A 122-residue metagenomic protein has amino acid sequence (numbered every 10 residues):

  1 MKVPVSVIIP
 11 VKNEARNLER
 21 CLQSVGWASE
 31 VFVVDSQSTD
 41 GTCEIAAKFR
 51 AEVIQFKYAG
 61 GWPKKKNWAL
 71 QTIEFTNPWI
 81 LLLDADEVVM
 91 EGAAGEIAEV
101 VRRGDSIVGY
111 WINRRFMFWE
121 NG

Functional and structural regions predicted by a protein language model:
M1-S24: N-proximal low-complexity "stem/linker" segments adjacent to membrane-targeting elements
S24, D35-I45: A conserved acidic beta->alpha catalytic loop
W27, F49-R50: Short, structured coil segments at secondary-structure junctions
K57-K64, L70: A short, glycine-/small-residue-rich helix N-cap motif at loop->alpha-helix starts within glycosyltransferase
G60, A85-V89: Acidic metal-phosphate-binding loop of nucleotide-sugar-dependent transferases
N67-W79: Active-site nucleotide-sugar/metal-binding loop of Leloir-type enzymes
P78, V88-G122: Conserved donor NDP-sugar-binding/catalytic core segment of glycosyltransferases
